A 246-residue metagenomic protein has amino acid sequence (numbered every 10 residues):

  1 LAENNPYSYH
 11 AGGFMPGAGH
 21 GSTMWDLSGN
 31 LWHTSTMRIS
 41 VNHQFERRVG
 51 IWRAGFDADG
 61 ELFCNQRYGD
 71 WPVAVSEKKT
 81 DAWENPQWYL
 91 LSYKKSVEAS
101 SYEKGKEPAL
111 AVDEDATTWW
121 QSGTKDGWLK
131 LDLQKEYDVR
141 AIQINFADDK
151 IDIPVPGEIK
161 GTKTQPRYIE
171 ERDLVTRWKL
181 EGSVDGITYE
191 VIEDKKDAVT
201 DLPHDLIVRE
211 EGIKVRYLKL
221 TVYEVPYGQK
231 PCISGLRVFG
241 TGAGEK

Functional and structural regions predicted by a protein language model:
L1-E3, D59-C64, I187-E190: Beta-strand initiation motifs
L1-S22, N65-W83, D197-V199: Surface loop/turn signatures of beta-propeller and other carbohydrate-active proteins
H10-F14, H43-F45, Q121-S122: Short Gly/Pro-enriched turn/cap motifs at secondary-structure boundaries
M24, N30-R38: Hydrophobic core segments of beta-strands in well-ordered, beta-rich domains
I39-V41, Y227: Short glycine/acidic-enriched loop and turn motifs that connect beta-strands
V41-W88: Beta-propeller fold recognition
D81-D113: Predominantly extracellular/luminal regions of secreted and cell-surface proteins, especially disulfide-bonded
V112-V191, L202-K246: Aromatic, loop-rich ligand-recognition surfaces of beta-strand-rich domains
